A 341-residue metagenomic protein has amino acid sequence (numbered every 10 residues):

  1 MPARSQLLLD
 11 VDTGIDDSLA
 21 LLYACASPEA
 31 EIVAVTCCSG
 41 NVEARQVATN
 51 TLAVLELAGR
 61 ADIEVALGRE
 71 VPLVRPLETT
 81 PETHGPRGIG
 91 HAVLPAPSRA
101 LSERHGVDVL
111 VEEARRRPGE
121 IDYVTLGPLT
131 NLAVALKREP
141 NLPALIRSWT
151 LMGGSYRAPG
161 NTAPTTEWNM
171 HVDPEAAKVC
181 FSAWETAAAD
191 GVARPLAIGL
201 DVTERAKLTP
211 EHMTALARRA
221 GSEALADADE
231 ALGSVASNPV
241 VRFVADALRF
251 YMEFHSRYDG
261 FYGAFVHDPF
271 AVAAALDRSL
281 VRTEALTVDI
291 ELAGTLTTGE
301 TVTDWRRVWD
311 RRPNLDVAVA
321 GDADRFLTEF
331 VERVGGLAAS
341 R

Functional and structural regions predicted by a protein language model:
P2-S5, Y23-A24, E31, H171 (+2 more regions): Conformational coupling and interaction surfaces
P2-V11, I15-A53, A61, R87 (+2 more regions): Active-site histidine-anchored catalytic micro-motif
V42-Q46, L73-V74, S155-P159, D289-R306: Short, mixed-charge aromatic SLiMs
G59-A66: A short alpha-helix-loop-beta-strand transition element characteristic of N-terminal alpha/beta dinucleotide-binding
V65, C180, V272: A residue-level signal for conserved active-site and pocket-lining positions in enzyme catalytic cores
A66-V93: Surface-exposed loop and adjacent secondary-structure segments within mature catalytic domains
E78-G85, A163-E167, H212-T214, W305: Short, surface-exposed amphipathic charged segments that create phosphate/polyanion-binding patches used for binding
